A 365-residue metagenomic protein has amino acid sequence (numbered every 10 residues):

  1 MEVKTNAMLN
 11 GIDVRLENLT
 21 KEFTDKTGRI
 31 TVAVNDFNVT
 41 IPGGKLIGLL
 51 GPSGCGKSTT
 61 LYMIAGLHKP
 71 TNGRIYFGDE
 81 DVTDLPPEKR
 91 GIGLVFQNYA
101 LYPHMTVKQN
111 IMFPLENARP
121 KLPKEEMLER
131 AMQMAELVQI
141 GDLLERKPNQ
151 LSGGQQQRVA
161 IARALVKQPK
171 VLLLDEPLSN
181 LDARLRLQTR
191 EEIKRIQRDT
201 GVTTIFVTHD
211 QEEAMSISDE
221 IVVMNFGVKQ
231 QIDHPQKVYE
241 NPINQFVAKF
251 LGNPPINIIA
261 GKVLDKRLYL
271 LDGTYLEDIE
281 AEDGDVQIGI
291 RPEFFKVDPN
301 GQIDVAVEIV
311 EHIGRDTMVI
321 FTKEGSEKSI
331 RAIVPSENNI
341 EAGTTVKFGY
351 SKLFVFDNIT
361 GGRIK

Functional and structural regions predicted by a protein language model:
L50-P52: The feature captures the beta-strand-to-loop junction immediately N-terminal to the Walker
A65: Helix-to-loop junction immediately C-terminal to a conserved catalytic motif
T71-R74, F226: Conserved coupling/switch loops of ABC nucleotide-binding domains, chiefly the family-specific signature
G73-D81: Conserved ABC transporter NBD signature motif
G91, Q97, L101-F246: ABC ATPase nucleotide-binding domains
P254, K266-K365: Non-catalytic connector elements of ABC transporters
